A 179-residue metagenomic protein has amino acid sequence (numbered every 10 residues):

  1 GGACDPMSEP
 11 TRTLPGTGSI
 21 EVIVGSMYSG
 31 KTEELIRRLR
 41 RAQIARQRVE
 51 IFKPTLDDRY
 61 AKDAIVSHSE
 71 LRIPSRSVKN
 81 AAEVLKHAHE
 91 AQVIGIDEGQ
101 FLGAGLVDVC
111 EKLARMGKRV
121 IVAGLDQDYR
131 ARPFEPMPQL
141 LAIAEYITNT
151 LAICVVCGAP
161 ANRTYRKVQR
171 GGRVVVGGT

Functional and structural regions predicted by a protein language model:
G1-P6: Short, Lys/Arg-enriched N-terminal segments with co-localized hydrophobic residues within the first ~10-30 amino acids
S8-H89, D128-Q139, A152, V176: Conserved P-loop
R38, V109-M116, P136-I143: Catalytic-core regions built around general acid/base machinery
A45, M116-G117: Helix C-cap/helix->beta junction micro-motif
I94-G95: Walker B beta-strand of ABC/ABC-like P-loop ATPase nucleotide-binding domains, specifically the conserved hydrophobic
E98-L113, Q127-F134: Conserved ATPase-coupling elements of RecA-like P-loop NTPase cores
R119-D126: Structural recognition of the conserved hydrophobic beta-strand(s) that form the central parallel beta-sheet of P-loop
Q139-T179: Conserved GTP-binding G-domain of TRAFAC-class P-loop NTPases and closely related GTPase folds
